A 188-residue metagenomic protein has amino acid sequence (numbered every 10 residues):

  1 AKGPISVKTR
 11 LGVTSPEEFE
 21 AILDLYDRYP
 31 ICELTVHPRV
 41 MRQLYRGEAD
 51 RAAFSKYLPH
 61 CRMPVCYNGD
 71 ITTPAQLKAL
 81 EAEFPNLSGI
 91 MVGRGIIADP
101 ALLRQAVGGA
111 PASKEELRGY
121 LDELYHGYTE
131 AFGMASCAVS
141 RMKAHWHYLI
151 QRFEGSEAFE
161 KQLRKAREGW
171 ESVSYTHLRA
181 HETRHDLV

Functional and structural regions predicted by a protein language model:
A1-Q43, R51-H60: Alpha/beta enzyme core
K8, L34, G93, W146 (+1 more regions): Conserved, mostly hydrophobic/aromatic
T9-S15, C66-A75, R94-I96: Glycine-rich beta-to-alpha transition loops that act as phosphate-gripper elements at the mouths of alpha/beta enzyme
E17-I22, I71-S88: Catalytic cores of alpha/beta
R28-C32, H60-P64, A82-I90: Glycine-enriched alpha-helix->loop->beta-strand junction motifs that scaffold or abut catalytic
P38, N86-R104: Glycine-rich phosphate-binding active-site loops on the catalytic face of alpha/beta enzymes
Y120-V173: C-terminal alpha-helical cap/extension of soluble enzyme domains
T176-T183: Conserved small/polar residues in nucleotide/adenosyl-binding loops
